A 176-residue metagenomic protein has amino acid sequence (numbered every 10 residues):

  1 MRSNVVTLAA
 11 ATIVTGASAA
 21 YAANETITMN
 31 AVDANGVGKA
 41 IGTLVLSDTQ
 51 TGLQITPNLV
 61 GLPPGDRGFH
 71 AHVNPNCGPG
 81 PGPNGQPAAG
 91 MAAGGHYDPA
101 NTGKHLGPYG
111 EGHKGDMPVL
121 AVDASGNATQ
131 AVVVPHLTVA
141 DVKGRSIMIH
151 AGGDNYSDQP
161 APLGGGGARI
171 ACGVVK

Functional and structural regions predicted by a protein language model:
M1-L8: Bacterial N-terminal signal peptides that target proteins for export
R2, T15-K176: N-terminal leader/targeting pre-sequences
A9-A10, A20: Cleavable N-terminal signal peptides
